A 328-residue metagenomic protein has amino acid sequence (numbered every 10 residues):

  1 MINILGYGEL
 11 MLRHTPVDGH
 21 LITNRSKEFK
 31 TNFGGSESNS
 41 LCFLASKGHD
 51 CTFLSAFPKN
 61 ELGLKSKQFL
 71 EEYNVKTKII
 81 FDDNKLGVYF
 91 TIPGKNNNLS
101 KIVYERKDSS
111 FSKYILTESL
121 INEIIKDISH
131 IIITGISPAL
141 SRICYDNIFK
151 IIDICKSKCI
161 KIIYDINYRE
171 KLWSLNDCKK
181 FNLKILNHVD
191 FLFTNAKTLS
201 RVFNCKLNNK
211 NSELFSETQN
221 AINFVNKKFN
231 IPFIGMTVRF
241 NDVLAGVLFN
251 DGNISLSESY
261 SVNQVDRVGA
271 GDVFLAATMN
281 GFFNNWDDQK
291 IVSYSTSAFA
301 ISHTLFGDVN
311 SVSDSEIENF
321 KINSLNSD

Functional and structural regions predicted by a protein language model:
M1-V75, N96, L116, N263-Q264 (+1 more regions): Glycine-rich phosphate/adenosyl-contacting loop at the front of the ribokinase-like
D50-G135, I317-D328: Conserved N-terminal subdomain of the carbohydrate kinase-like
C51, T77, I162-I163, F193: Hydrophobic beta-strand scaffold residues
S110-S112, S137-D146, R169-K179, S212-T218: Active-site glycine- and acidic-residue-rich loops that bind and position anionic ligands or nucleotide-like cofactors
N147-C159, K180-H188: Catalytic-core regions built around general acid/base machinery
C155-K161, F229-F233: A short helix->loop->beta-strand "cap" motif at the edges of active sites that frequently abuts
L172-F249: Conserved phosphate/ATP/ADP-binding segment of small-molecule kinases
E258-S324, D328: Conserved post-catalytic alpha-helical subdomain immediately downstream of the catalytic base and nucleotide-binding
